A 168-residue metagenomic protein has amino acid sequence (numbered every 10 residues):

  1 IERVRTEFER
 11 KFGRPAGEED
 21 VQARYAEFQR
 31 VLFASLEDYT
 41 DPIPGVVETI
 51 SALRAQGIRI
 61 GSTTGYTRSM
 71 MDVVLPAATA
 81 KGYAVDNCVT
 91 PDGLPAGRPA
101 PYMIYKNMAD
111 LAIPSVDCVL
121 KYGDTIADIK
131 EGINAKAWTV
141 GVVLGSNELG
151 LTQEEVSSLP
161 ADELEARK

Functional and structural regions predicted by a protein language model:
I1, P42, A100: Conserved donor sugar-nucleotide recognition element shared by glycan-biosynthetic enzymes
I1-R5, G132: Structural element of the ATP-grasp superfamily
R5-E48, Q56: Metal-dependent phosphoesterase signature
V47, S51-A52, T67-K168: Asp-based, Mg2+/Mn2+-dependent phosphohydrolase catalytic module
T63-G65: Structural motif
